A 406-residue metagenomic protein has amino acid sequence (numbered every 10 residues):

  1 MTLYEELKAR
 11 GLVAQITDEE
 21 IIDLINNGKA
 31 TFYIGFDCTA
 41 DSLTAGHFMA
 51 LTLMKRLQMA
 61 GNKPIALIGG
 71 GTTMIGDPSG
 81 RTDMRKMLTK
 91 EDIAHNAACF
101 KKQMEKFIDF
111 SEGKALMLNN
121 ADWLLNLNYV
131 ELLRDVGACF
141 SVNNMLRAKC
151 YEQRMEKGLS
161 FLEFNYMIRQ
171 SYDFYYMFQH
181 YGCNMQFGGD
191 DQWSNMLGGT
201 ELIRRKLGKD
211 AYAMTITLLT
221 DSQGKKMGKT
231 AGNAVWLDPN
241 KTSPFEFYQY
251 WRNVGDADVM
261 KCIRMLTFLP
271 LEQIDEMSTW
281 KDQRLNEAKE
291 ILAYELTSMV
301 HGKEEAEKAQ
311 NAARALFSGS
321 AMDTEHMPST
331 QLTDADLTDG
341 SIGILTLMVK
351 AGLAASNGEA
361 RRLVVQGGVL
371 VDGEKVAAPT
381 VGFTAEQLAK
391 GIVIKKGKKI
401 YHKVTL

Functional and structural regions predicted by a protein language model:
M1-F32: Positively charged, low-complexity intrinsically disordered leader regions
L7, T44, M117: Divalent metal-coordination and catalytic microenvironments
R10, T89-K90, N96-T215, D221: Divalent-metal (Mg2+/Mn2+/Ca2+)-assisted nucleotide/phosphate chemistry catalytic cores
I21-P78, Q186-W193: N-terminal catalytic cores of NTP/NDP-binding nucleotidyl/phosphoryl-transfer enzymes
A50-L57, M177, N195-I203, L296 (+1 more regions): Buried hydrophobic packing segments
G76-G80, L127-L133, K225-A231: Short acidic, glycine/serine/threonine-rich loops at helix termini
P78-A94: A charged helix-plus-loop insertion that forms the helical arch/lid used to bind and gate nucleic-acid substrates
I203-L406: Conserved nucleotide- and phosphate/pyrophosphate-binding catalytic cores in adenylate/nucleotidyl-handling enzymes
